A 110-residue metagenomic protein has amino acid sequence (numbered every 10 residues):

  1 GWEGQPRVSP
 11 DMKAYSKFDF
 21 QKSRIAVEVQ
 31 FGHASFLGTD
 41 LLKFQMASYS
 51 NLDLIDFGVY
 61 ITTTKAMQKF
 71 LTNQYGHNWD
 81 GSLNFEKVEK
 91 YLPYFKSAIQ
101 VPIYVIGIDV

Functional and structural regions predicted by a protein language model:
G1-S23, S35-L42, Y49: Active-site metal-binding core of divalent-cation-utilizing nuclease and nuclease-like domains
P6-D11, G58-T64: Cysteine-centric segments in proteins
R24, F31-H33, D109: Short, flexible loop/turn elements at secondary-structure junctions
E28-T39, K65: Short beta-strand-loop-alpha-helix junction that forms the active-site gateway of nucleic-acid-processing nucleases
A47-L54, Y94-A98: Arginine/glycine-rich "motif VI" loop of SF2 helicases in the C-terminal RecA-like domain
S50-D56, T62-K65, F70: Conserved acidic-Pro-Pro-aromatic motif
T64-V110: Domain-level recognition of nuclease-like catalytic cores that cleave nucleotide substrates
